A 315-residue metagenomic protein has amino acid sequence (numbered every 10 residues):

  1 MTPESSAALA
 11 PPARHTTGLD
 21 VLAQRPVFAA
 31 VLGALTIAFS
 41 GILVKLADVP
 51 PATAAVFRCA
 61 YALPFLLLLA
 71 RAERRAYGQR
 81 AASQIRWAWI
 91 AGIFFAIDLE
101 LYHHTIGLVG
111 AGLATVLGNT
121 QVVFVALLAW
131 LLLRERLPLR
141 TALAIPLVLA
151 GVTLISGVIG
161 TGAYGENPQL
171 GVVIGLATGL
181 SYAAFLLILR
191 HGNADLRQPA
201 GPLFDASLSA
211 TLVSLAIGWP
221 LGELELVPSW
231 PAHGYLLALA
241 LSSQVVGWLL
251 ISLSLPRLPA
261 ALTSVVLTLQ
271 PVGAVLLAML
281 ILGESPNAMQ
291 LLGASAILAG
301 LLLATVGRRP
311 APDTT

Functional and structural regions predicted by a protein language model:
M1-F57, I90-I93, L101, A150 (+3 more regions): Glycine-/small-residue-enriched transmembrane alpha-helix faces in small-molecule transporters and effluxers
T2-L9, V49-I97, V122-V125, L147 (+5 more regions): Transmembrane alpha-helices of multi-pass small-molecule transport proteins
A7, L128, L137-G160, Y182 (+3 more regions): Hydrophobic transmembrane alpha-helices of multi-pass small-molecule transport proteins
Q24-P26, D48-V56, Q79-R86, G157-S181 (+2 more regions): Juxtamembrane helix-entry segments on the extracytoplasmic side of multipass membrane proteins
P26-A30, S83-I90, L137-A150, V172 (+1 more regions): Cytoplasmic-side transmembrane-helix entry/capping segments in multi-pass membrane proteins
L32-F39, L43-L46, L69, W89-L108 (+7 more regions): Hydrophobic alpha-helical transmembrane segments of multi-pass membrane transport proteins, especially secondary
F39-I42, A62-A81, L149-G165, S209-A232 (+3 more regions): Membrane-interface helix-cap regions at the ends of transmembrane helices in multi-pass membrane proteins
T53-P64, H103-T141, T178, A260-M279: Specific alpha-helical transmembrane segments that line the substrate/conduction pathway and gating interfaces
